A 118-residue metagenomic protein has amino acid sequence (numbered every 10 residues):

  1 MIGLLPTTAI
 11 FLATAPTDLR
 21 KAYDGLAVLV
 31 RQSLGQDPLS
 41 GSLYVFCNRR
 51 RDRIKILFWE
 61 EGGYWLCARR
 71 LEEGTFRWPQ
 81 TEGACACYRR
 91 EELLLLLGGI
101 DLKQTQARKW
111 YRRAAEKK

Functional and structural regions predicted by a protein language model:
M1-K118: Polybasic/polar functional segments that serve as interface/processing modules
